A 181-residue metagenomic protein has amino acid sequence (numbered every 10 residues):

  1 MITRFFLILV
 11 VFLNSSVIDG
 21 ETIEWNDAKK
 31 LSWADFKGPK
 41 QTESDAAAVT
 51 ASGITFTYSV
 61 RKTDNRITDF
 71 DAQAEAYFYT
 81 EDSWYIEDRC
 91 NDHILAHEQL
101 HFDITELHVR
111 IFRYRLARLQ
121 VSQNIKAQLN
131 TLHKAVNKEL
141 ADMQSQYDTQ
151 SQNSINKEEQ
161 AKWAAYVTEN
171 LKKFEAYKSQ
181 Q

Functional and structural regions predicted by a protein language model:
I2-N14: Sec-dependent N-terminal signal peptides
R4, R61, R66, R89 (+1 more regions): Arginine residue identity/basic-tract feature
V17: Cysteine-cluster motifs in flexible loop/terminal segments that predominantly coordinate metals
G20-D69, F78, V121-Q181: Metalloprotease/metallohydrolase-associated module, dominated by Zn2+-dependent proteases
A72-A74: Hydrophobic residues positioned within well-ordered beta-strands of beta-sheet architectures
Y77-F112: Mid-length scaffold segments of soluble, non-membrane domains
L100, I104-A117, V121, A141 (+1 more regions): Sec-exported extracytoplasmic/periplasmic mature domains
